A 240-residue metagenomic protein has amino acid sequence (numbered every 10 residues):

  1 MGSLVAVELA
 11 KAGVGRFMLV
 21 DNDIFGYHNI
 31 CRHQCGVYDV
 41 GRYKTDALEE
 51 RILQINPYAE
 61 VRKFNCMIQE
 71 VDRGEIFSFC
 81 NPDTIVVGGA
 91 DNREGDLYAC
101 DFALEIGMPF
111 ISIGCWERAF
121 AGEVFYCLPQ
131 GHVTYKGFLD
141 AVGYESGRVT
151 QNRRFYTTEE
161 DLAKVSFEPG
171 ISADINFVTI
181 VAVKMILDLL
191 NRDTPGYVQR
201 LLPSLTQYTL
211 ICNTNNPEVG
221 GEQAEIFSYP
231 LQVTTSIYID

Functional and structural regions predicted by a protein language model:
M1, V40-K44, I175, T179: Phosphate/oxyanion-binding active-site loops and adjacent basic polyanion-contact surfaces
M1-I24, V183: Glycine-rich adenosine-cofactor-binding loop
A6-E8, C31-R32, Y98-D101: Short amphipathic alpha-helical segments
A12, V20-N22, F64, G88-G89 (+1 more regions): Generic beta-strand/beta-sheet core signal
N22-Y58: Glycine-rich phosphate-binding loop and adjoining beta1-alpha1-beta2 segment of Rossmann-like nucleotide-binding folds
Y27, V71, F120-A121: Generic structural signal for helix capping and beta-alpha/helix-loop junctions
E49-T84, G89-R93: A structured beta-alpha segment of the ubiquitous adenosine-cofactor-binding alpha/beta core
S78-I85, G89-D240: Glycine-rich phosphate/adenylate-binding loop
